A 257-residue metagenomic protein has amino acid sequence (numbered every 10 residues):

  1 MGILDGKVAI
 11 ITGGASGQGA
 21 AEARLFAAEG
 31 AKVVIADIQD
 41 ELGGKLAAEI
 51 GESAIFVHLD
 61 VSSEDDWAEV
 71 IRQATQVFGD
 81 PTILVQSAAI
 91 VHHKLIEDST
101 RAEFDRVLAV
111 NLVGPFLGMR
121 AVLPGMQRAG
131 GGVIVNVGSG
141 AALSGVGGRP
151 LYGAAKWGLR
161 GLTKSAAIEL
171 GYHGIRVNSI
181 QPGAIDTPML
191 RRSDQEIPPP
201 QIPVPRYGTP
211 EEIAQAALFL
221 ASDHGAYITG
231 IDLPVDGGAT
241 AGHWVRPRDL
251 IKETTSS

Functional and structural regions predicted by a protein language model:
I3-V34: Canonical Rossmann dinucleotide-binding motif of NAD(H)/NADP(H)-dependent dehydrogenases/reductases, specifically
L95-I96, E103-L108, P198: Substrate-binding pocket helix/loop in short-chain dehydrogenase/reductase
M119, A155, T163: Active-site helix of classical SDR
P124, I168-E169, A226: Alpha-helical segment proximal to the catalytic Tyr-Lys
S139: Residue(s) in the substrate-gating loop at a strand-loop-helix junction that position the organic substrate next
S144, T229-S257: Short C-terminal tail/terminal secondary-structure segment of NAD(P)H-dependent dehydrogenase/reductase domains
Y172, S179, Q195-I228, L233-G237: C-terminal helical subdomain
